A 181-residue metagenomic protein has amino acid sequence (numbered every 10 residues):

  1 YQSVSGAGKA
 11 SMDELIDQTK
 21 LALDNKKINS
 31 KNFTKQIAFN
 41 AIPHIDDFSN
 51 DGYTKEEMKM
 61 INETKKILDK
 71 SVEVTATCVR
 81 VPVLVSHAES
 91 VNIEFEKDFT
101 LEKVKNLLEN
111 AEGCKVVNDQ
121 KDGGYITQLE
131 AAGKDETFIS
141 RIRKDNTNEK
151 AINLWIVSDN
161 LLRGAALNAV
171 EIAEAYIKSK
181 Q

Functional and structural regions predicted by a protein language model:
Y1-L107: Active-site-lining helix/loop region of Rossmann-like oxidoreductase modules
V72-Q181: C-terminal active-site/capping subdomain that shapes the small-molecule cofactor and substrate pocket of enzyme
